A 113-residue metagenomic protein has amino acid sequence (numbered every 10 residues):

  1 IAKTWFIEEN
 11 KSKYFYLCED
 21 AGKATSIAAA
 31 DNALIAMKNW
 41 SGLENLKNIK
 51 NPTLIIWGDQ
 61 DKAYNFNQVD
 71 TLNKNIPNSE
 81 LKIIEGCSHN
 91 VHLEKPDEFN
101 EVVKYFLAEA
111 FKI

Functional and structural regions predicted by a protein language model:
I1, L34, L72, F99 (+2 more regions): Hydrophobic "lid"/C-terminal helical patch of Rossmann-like NAD(P)-dependent dehydrogenase/epimerase domains
I1-N48: Conserved alpha/beta-hydrolase catalytic His-Asp/Glu region
G22, K38, D61, S88-V91: Glycosyltransferase donor-binding loop in the core domain
I49, I55-W57, D61: Short beta-strand/loop motif that positions the catalytic acidic residue of the alpha/beta-hydrolase fold
K50-N51, N78: Active-site acidic short loop of glycosyltransferases
K62-Q68: Conserved alpha/beta-hydrolase "acid-adjacent" motif
D70-S79: Active-site-adjacent alpha-helix of alpha/beta-hydrolase-fold enzymes
S79-I113: Catalytic active-site module of serine/aspartate enzymes centered on a nucleophile-bearing elbow/loop
